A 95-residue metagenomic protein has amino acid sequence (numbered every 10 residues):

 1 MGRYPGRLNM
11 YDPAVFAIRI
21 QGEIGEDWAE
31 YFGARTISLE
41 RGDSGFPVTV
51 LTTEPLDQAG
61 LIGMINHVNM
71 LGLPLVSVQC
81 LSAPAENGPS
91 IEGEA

Functional and structural regions predicted by a protein language model:
M1-A95: Long, contiguous binding/interaction regions
